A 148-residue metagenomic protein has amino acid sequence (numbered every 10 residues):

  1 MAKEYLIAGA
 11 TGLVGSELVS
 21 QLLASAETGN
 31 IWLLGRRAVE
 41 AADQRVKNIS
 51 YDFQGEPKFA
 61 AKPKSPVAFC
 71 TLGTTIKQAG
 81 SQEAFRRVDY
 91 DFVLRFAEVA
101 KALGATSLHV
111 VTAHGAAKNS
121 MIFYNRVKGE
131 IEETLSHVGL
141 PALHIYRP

Functional and structural regions predicted by a protein language model:
A2-S25: N-terminal Rossmann NAD(P)H-binding glycine-rich loop of SDR-like oxidoreductase domains
Y5, E40, R45-R95, V99-A102: NAD(P)H-binding glycine-rich loop region in Rossmannoid oxidoreductase-like domains and their noncatalytic homologs
A8, L34, T71-L72, L108-H114 (+1 more regions): SDR active-site strand-loop-helix element
V14-L18, F96, I131: Hydrophobic residues within alpha-helices that form the first helical element adjacent to the glycine-rich loop
E17-L18, D43, A79-G80, N119-M121: Short glycine-/acidic-enriched loop or helix-start segments at secondary-structure transitions that form or flank
L33-E40: Short, polar loop motifs at secondary-structure junctions
Q82, R87-E130, H137-Y146: Conserved Rossmann-fold NAD(P)-dependent oxidoreductase catalytic core, especially the SDR/UDP-sugar
